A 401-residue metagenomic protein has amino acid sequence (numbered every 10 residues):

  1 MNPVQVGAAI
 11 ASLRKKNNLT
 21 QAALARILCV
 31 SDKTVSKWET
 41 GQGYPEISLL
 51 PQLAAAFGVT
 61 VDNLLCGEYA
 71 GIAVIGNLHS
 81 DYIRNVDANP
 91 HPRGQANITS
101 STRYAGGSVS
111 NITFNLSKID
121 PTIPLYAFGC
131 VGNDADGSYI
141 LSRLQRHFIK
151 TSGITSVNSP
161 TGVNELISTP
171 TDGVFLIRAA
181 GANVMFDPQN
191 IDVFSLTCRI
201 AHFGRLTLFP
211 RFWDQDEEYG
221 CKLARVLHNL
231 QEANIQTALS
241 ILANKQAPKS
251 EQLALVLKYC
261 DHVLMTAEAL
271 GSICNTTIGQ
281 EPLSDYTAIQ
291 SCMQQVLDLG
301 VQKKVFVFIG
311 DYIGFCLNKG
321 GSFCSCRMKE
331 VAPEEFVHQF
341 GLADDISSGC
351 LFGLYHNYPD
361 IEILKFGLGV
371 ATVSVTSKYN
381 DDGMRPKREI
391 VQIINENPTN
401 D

Functional and structural regions predicted by a protein language model:
M1-K16: A short, Lys/Arg-rich alpha-helix, primarily the initiator
A11, A22, P51: Residues within the helices of the helix-turn-helix
K15, R26, A55: Alpha-helical residues within the helix-turn-helix
N18-K37: Short alpha-helical DNA-recognition segment
S48-N63: DNA major-groove recognition helix of helix-turn-helix/homeodomain DNA-binding modules
N63-F128, A135-S142, V331-F340, D401: Glycine-rich phosphate/adenosyl-contacting loop at the front of the ribokinase-like
A70-L78, L141-S156, S168-K329, D381-D401: Ribokinase/PfkB-type carbohydrate-kinase core domain
L299-K304, E330-P398: Conserved post-catalytic alpha-helical subdomain immediately downstream of the catalytic base and nucleotide-binding
